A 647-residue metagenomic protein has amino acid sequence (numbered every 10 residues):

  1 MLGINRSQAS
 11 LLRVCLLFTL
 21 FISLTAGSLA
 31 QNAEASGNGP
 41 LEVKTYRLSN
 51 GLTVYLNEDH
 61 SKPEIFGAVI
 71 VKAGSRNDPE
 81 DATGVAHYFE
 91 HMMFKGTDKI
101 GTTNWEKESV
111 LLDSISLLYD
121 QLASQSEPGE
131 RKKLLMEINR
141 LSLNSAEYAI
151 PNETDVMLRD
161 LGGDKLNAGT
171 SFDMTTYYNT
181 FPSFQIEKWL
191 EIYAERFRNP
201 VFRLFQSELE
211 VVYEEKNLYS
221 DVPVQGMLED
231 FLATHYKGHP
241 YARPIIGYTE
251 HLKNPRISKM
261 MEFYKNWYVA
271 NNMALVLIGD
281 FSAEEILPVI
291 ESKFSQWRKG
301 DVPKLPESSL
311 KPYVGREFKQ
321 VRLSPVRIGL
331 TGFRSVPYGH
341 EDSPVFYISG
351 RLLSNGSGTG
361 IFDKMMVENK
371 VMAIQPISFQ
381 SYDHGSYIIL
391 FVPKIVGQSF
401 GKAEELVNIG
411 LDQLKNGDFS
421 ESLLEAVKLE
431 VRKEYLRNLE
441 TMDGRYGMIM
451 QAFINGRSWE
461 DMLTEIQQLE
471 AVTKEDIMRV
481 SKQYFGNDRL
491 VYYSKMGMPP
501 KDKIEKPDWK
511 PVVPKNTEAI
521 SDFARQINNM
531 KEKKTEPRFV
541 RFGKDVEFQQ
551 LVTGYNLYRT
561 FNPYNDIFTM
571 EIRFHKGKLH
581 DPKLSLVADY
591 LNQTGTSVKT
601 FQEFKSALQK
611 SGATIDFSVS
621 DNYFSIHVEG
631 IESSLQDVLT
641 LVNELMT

Functional and structural regions predicted by a protein language model:
M1-L11: N-terminal secretory signal peptides that target proteins for export/translocation
V14-A26: Bacterial N-terminal signal peptides
L29-A149, Y178-F181, E187-A194, M261-K265 (+8 more regions): His/Glu-rich zincin catalytic helix
M92, T97, G129-T170, W189 (+10 more regions): Scaffold signal of the M16-like zinc-metallopeptidase fold and its non-catalytic homologs
G96-D98, N179-L209, Q380-N438, H580 (+2 more regions): M16/insulysin-pitrilysin zinc metalloprotease superfamily fold
V211-D230, S308-R327, K364-A373, G417-M462 (+1 more regions): Short acidic/His-enriched helical or mixed secondary-structure segments at domain edges of catalytic enzymes and some
E341, Q398-K402, L406, Q413 (+6 more regions): Extended non-catalytic domains of envelope/secretory-pathway proteins
D476-K495: Bilobed periplasmic-binding protein-like "clamshell/Venus-flytrap" ligand-binding domains
